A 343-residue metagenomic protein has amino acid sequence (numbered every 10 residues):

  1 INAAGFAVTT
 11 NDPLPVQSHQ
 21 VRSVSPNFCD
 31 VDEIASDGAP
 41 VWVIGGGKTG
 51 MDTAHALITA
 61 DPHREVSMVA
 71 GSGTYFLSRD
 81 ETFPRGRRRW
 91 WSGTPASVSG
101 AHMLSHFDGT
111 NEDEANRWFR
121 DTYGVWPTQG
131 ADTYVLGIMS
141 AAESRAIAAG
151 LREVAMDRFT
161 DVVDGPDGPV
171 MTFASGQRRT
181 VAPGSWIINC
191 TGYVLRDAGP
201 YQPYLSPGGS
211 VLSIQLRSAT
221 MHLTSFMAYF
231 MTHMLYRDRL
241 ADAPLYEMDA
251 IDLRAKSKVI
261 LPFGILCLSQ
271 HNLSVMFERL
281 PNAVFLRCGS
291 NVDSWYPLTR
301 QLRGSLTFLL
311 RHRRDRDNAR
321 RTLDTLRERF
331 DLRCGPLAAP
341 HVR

Functional and structural regions predicted by a protein language model:
I1-F119, Q129-S140, E153, T180: Rossmann-like dinucleotide-binding core of oxidoreductases
N2-F6, I188-Y193: Short glycine-/small-residue-rich Rossmann-like dinucleotide-binding loops
P13-V21, G192-M227: Central helical "cap/lid" subdomain
Q17, A228-R343: C-terminal, flexible cofactor-proximal segment of oxidoreductases
D30-S78, H222-E278: Rossmann-like dinucleotide/flavin-binding elements
A96-G124, H233-I251, K258: Low-complexity, serine/threonine/proline-enriched polar segments
A155-T172: A conserved short coil-to-beta-strand element within the FAD-binding core of flavoproteins
